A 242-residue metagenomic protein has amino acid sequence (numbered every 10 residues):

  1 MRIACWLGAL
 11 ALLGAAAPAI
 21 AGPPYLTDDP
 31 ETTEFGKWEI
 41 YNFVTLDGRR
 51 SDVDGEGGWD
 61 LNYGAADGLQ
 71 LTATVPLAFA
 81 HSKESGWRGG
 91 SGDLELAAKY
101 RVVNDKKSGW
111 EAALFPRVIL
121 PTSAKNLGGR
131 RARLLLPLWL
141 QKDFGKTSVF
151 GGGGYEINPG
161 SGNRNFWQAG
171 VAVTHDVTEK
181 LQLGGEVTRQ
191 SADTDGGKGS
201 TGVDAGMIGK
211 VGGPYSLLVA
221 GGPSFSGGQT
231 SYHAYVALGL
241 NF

Functional and structural regions predicted by a protein language model:
M1-L7: Bacterial N-terminal signal peptides that target proteins for export
G8-A9, A19: Cleavable N-terminal signal peptides
L12-L13: Classical secretory targeting signals
I20-F242: Transmembrane beta-barrel domains of Gram-negative outer membranes and organellar outer membranes
